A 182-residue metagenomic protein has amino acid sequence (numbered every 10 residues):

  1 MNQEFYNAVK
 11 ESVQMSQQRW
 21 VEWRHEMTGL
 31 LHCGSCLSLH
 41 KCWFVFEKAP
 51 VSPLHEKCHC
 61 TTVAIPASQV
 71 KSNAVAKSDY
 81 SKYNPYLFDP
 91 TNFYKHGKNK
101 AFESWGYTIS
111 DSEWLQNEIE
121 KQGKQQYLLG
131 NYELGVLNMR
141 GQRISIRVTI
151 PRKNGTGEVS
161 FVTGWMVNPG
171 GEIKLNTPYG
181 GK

Functional and structural regions predicted by a protein language model:
M1-H55, V63-Q126: Domain-core detector
Q17-M27, H32-G34, Q116-K182: Functional cores of ribonucleases/endoribonucleases
P50-I65, S160-K174: C-terminal edge-of-domain segments
